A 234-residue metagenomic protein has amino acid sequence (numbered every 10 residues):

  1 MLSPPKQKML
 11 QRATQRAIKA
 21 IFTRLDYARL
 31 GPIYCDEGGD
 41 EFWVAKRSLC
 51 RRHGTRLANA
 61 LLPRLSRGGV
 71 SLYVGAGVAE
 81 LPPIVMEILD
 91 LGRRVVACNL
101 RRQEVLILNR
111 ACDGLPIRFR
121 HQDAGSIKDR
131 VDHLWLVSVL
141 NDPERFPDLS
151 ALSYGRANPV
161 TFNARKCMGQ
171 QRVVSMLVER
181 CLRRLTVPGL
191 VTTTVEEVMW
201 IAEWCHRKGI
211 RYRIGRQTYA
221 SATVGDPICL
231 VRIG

Functional and structural regions predicted by a protein language model:
L2-S66: Class I SAM-dependent methyltransferase Rossmann-like catalytic core, especially the SAM/SAH-binding loop
S66-V78: Conserved class I S-adenosyl-L-methionine
V78-G92: Conserved SAM-binding loop of SAM-dependent methyltransferases across substrates and taxa, primarily the Class I
R93-N99: Conserved SAM-binding motif I beta-strand of class I
D113-A124: Conserved SAM-binding strand-loop segment of SAM-dependent methyltransferases
G125-W135: A short acidic, Gly/Pro-enriched loop at the edge of an enzyme's catalytic core that lines a small-molecule cofactor
V137-R180: Mobile active-site "lid"/loop adjacent to the S-adenosyl-L-methionine
V198-G234: Class I S-adenosyl-L-methionine
